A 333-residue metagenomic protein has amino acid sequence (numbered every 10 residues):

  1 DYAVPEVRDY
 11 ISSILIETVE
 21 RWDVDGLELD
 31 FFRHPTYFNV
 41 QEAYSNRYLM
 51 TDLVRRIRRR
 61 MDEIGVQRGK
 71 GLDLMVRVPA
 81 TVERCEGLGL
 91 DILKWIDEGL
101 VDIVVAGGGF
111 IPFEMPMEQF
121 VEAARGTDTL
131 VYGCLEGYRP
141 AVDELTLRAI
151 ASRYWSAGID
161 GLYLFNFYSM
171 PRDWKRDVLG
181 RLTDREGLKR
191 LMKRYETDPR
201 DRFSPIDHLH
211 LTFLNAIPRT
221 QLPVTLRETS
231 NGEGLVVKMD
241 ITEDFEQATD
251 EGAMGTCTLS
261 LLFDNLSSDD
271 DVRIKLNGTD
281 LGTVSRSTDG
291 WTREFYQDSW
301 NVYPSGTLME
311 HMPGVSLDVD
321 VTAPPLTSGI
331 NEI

Functional and structural regions predicted by a protein language model:
D1-E17, R21: Active-site-adjacent "subsite" loops/lids of carbohydrate-active enzymes
I11, T18, L29-D30, I57 (+3 more regions): Conserved, mostly hydrophobic/aromatic
F38-P140: Glycoside hydrolase catalytic-domain groove-lining segments
I103-F113, P140-F213: Substrate-binding cleft of secreted/luminal carbohydrate-active enzymes
L226-E251, V315-D318: Short beta-strands within extracellular/lumenal beta-sheet-rich domains
D240-D244, T258-D264: Short edge beta-strand/loop segments characteristic of extracellular beta-sandwich folds
A248-T258, S267, S328: Extended extracellular/luminal ectodomain segments enriched in beta-structured repeat modules
D264-I333: Beta-strand-rich ligand-recognition modules
